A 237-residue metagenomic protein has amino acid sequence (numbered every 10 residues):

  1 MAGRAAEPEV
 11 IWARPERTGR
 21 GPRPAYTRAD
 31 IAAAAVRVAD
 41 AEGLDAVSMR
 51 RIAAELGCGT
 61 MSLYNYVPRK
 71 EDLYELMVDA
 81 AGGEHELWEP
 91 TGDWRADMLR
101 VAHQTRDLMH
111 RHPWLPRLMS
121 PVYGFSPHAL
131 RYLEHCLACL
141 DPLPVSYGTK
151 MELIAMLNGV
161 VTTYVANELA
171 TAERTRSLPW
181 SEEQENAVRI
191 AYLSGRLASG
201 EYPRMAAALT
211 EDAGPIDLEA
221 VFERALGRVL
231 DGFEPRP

Functional and structural regions predicted by a protein language model:
M1-A25, S199-D212: N-terminal intrinsically disordered/low-complexity leader segments
D30, A34, V38-D72, L76: Helix-turn-helix
D30-R37, D72-L87, R100-Q104, R131-A138: Alpha-helical structural segments
E86-R131, Y147-K150, I154-L157: Hydrophobic alpha-helical connector segments
R117-M119, E173, M205-A206: Short, hydrophobic secondary-structure boundary micro-motifs
Y132-V188, A208, F233-P237: Hydrophobic alpha-helical bundle segments that form small-molecule/ligand-binding pockets
E182-G214: C-terminal lobe substrate-recognition/regulatory segment of protein kinase catalytic domains
T210-P237: Transmembrane-helix exit segments and adjacent C-terminal regions of multi-pass membrane proteins
